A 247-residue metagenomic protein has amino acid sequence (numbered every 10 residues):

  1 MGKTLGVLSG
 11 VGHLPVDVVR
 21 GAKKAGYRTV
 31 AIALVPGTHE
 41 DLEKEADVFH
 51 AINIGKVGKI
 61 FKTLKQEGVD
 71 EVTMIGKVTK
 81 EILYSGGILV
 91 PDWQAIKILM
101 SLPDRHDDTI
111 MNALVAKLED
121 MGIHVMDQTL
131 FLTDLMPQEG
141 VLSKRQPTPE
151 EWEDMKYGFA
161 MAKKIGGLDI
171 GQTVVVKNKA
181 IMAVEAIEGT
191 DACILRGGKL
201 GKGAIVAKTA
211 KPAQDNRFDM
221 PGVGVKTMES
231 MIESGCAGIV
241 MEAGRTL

Functional and structural regions predicted by a protein language model:
G2-H13, V184, D215-F218, R245-T246: Short, glycine-rich nucleotide/cofactor-binding loops
K3-L34: N-terminal basic/disordered segments at the start of proteins
L8, A33, M74-G76, V176-K177 (+2 more regions): Short beta-strand segments
D17-V18, D41, L83-S85: Short glycine-/acidic-enriched loop or helix-start segments at secondary-structure transitions that form or flank
A22, A51, D104-D108, H124-E229 (+1 more regions): Conserved mixed alpha/beta catalytic, RNA-binding, or beta-rich assembly cores of soluble enzyme, regulatory
L34-K62, Q66-E67, G87-L99, D191-L247: Feature captures the catalytic cores and cofactor-binding loops of soluble hydro-lyases/lyases that act on carboxylate
V57-F131: N-terminal glycine-rich phosphate/adenylate-binding segment common to multiple enzyme folds
